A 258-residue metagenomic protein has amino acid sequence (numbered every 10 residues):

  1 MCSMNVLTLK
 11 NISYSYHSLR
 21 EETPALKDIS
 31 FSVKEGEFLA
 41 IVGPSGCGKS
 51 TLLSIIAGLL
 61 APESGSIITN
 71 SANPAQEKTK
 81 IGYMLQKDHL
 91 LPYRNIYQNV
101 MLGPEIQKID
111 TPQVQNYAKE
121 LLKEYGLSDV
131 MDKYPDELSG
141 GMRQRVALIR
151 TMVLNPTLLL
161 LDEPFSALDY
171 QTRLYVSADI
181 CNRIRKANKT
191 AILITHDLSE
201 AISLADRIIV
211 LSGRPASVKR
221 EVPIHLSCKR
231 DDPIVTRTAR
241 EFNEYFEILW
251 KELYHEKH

Functional and structural regions predicted by a protein language model:
V42-P44: The feature captures the beta-strand-to-loop junction immediately N-terminal to the Walker
A57: Helix-to-loop junction immediately C-terminal to a conserved catalytic motif
G65-E77: Conserved ABC transporter NBD signature motif
Y97-E105, Q115, P223: Short helical segment in ABC ATPase nucleotide-binding domains corresponding to the A-loop/adjacent helical element
K133-D136, L154: Conserved signature/switch motifs of ABC ATPase nucleotide-binding domains
L148: Hydrophobic anchor residue at the start of the ABC signature
L159-D162: Catalytic Walker B motif of ABC-type/P-loop ATPase nucleotide-binding domains
